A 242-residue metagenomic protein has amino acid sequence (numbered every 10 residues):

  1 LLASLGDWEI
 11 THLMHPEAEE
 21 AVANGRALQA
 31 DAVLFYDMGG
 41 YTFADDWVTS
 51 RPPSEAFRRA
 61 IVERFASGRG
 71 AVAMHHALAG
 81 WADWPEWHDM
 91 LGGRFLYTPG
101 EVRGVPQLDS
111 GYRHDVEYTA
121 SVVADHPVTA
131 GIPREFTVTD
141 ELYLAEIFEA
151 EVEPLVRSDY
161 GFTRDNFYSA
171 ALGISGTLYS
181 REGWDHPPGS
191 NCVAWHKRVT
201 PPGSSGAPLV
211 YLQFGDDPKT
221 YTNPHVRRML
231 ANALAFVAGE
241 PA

Functional and structural regions predicted by a protein language model:
L1-D31, A242: Aromatic-Pro/Gly-enriched surface loop or interdomain linker that acts as a lid/target-recognition segment
L2, M74-S175: An acidic, glycine-rich "communication" segment
S4, R164, G173-A242: Extracellular ligand-binding/catalytic regions of CAZymes and related secreted enzymes and adhesion modules
H15-N24, S50-P52, G183-H186: Acidic-and-aromatic substrate-binding clefts and catalytic sites of carbohydrate-active enzymes
P16-E20, G39-T42, A77-W81, Y160-F162 (+1 more regions): Solvent-exposed loop/turn segments at secondary-structure junctions within structured extracellular/periplasmic domains
G25-Q29, F65-S67, I147-E149, H186-P188 (+1 more regions): Extracellular/periplasmic catalytic domains that process cell-envelope and extracellular macromolecules
A27-W84, L212: Short alpha-beta junction capping motif
F57, D83, A124, V226-L230: Stable alpha-helical elements in mature extracytoplasmic
